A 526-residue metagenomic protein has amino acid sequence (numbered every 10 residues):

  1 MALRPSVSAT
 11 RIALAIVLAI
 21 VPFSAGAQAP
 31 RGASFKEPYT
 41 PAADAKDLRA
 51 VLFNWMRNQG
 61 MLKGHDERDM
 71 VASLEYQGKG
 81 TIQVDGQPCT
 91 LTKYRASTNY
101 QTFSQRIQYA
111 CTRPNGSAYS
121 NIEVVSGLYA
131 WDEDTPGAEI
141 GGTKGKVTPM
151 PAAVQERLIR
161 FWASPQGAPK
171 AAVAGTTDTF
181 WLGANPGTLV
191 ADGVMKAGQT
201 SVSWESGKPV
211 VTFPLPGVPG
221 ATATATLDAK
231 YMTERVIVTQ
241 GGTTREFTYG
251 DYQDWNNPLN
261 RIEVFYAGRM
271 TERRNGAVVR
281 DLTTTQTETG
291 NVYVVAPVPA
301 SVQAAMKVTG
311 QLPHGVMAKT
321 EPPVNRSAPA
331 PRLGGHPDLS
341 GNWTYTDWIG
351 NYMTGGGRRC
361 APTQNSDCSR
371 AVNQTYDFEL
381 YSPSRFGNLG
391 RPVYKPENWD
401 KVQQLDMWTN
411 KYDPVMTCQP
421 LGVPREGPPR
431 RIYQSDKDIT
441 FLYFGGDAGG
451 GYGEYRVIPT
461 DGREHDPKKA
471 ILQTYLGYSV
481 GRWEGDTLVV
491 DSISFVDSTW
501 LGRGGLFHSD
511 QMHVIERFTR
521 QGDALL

Functional and structural regions predicted by a protein language model:
M1-A13: Bacterial N-terminal signal peptides that target proteins for export
R11-P22: Bacterial N-terminal signal peptides
A25-A27: Boundary at the C-terminal end of the N-terminal hydrophobic targeting segment
A29-R57, M61-L74, K79-Q199, P216-G217 (+6 more regions): PEST-like low-complexity, intrinsically disordered acidic/proline/serine-rich tracts that flank trafficking/processing
T102-Q105, Y129, K208-P209, K230-R235 (+2 more regions): A short glycine-rich beta-turn/N-cap micro-motif
E123-V125, V202-W204, T224-A229, E246-P258 (+1 more regions): Aromatic-rich beta-strand edge motifs centered on tyrosine
Q199-T239: A mid-sequence, solvent-exposed acidic-amphipathic segment
V238-T239, E246-N256, F265-R273, V279-D281: Buried hydrophobic residues that stabilize the cores of well-folded domains
